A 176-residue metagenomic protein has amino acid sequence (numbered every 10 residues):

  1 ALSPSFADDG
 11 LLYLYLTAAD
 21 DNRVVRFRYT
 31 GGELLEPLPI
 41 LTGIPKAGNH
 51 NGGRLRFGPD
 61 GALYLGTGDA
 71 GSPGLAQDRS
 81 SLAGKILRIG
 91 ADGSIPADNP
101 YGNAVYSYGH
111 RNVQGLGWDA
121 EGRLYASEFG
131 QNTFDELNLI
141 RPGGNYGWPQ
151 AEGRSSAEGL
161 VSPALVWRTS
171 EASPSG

Functional and structural regions predicted by a protein language model:
A1-G74, G115-G130, G159, E171-G176: Acidic, Gly/Ser/Thr-rich repeat motifs that build Ca2+-stabilized beta-propeller blades
S5-A7, D69-G176: Beta-propeller domain segments
